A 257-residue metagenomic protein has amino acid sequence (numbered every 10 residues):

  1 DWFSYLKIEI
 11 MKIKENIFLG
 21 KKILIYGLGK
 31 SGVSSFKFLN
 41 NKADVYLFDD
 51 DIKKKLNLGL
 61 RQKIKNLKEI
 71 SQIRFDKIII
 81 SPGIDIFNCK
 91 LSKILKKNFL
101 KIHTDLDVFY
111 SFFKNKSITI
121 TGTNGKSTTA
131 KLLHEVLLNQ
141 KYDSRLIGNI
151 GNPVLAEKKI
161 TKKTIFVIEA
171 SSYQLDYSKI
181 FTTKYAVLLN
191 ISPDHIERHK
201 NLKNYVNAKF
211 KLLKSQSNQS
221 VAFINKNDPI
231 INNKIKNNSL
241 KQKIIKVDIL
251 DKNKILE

Functional and structural regions predicted by a protein language model:
W2-T104: N-terminal leader/targeting and accessory segments in enzymes
I13-K21, Y26-L28, G59, S81-P82 (+2 more regions): Adenine nucleotide phosphate-binding catalytic loops in nucleotide-utilizing enzymes
K21-K22, K37-N40, S71-R74, P82 (+2 more regions): Phosphate-binding loop of NTP-binding sites
V45-D49, L146, V167, K246: Short beta-strand "acidic-cap" motif of Rossmann-like dinucleotide-binding folds
D51, K68-I70, V108, I150 (+1 more regions): Short, solvent-exposed coil/turn elements at secondary-structure transition points
